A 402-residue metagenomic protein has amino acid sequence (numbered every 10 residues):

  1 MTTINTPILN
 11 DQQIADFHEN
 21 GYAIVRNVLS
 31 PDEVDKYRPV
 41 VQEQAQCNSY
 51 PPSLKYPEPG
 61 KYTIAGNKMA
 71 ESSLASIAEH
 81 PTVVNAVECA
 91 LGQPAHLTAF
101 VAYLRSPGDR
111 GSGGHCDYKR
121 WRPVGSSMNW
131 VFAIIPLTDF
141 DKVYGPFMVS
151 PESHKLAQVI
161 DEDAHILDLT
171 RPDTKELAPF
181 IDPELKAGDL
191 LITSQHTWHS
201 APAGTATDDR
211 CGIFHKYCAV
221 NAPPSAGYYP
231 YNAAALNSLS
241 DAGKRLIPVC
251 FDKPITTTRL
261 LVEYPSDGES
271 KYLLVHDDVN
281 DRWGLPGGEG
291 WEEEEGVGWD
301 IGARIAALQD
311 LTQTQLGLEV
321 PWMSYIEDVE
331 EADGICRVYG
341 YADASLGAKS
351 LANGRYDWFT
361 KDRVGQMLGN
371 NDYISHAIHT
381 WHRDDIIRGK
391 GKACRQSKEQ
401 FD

Functional and structural regions predicted by a protein language model:
T2-N20, R26-V124: Non-heme Fe(II)-dependent double-stranded beta-helix
C47, T197-P254: Non-heme Fe(II)/2-oxoglutarate
V124-K142, E184, I192, K216-V220: Short, conserved beta-strand element in jelly-roll/cupin
V131, D252-L273, E289-V297, E327: Conserved N-terminal beta-strand and adjoining loop/helix that marks the start of the Nudix/MutT-like hydrolase domain
F140-P202: Double-stranded beta-helix
C218, I255, Y264-G268, P321 (+2 more regions): Active-site-adjacent beta-strand/loop module that shapes the phosphate/pyrophosphate-binding cleft
G268-L318, D402: Conserved Nudix-box catalytic region and its N-terminal flanking loop in Nudix hydrolases and closely related
V279-W283, K349-D402: Nudix hydrolase/Nudix homology domain
